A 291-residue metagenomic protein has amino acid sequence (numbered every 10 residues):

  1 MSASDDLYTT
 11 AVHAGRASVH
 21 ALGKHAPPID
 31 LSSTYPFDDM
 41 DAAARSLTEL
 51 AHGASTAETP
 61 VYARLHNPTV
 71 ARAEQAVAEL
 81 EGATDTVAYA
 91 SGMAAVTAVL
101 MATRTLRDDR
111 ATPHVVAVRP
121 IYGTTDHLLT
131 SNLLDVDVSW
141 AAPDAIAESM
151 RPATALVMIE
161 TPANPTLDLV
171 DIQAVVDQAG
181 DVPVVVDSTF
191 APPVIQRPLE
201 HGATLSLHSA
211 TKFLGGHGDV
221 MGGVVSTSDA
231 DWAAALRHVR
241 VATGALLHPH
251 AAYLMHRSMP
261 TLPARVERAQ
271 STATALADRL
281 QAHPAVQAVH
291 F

Functional and structural regions predicted by a protein language model:
M1-A57: N-terminal glycine-rich, Lys/His-bearing helix-loop that initiates the first secondary-structure elements of many
D5-A11, E74-E79, G202-T204, H208: Short, hydrophobic/aliphatic alpha-helical segments
V12, Y62, L214: Short clusters of hydrophobic/aromatic residues that line enzyme substrate/ligand-binding pockets
A17-H20, D85-H283, H290: Conserved PLP-enzyme active-site core in the AAT-like
K24-H25, A71, G82, D219: Short, basic and Ser/Thr-rich N-terminal targeting/leader segments
P27, S33, M221-G222, Q287: Structural beta-strand/beta-sheet cores of well-ordered domains, especially the beta-sheet scaffolds that support
T34, D39-T97, T124-S131: Conserved N-terminal alpha-helix of the aminotransferase class I/II PLP-enzyme fold
A51-T56, D231, A282-A285: Short, glycine- and charge-enriched coil/turn segments that flank and shape catalytic ligand pockets
